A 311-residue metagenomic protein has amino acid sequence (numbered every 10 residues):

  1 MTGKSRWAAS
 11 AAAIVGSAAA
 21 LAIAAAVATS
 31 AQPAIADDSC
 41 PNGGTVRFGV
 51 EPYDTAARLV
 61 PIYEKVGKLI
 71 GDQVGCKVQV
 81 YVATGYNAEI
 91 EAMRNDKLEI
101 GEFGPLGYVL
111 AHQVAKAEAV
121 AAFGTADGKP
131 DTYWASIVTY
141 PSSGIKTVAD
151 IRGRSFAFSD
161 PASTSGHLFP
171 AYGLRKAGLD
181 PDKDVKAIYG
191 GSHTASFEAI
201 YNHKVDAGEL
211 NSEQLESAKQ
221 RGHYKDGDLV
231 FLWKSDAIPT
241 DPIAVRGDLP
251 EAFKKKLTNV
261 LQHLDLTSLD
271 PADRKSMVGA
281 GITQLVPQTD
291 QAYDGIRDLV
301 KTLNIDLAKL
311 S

Functional and structural regions predicted by a protein language model:
M1-G43, T139: Short, low-complexity disordered leader/linker segments with a strong preference for bacterial N-terminal type II
D37-G49, D54-K65, G71, I238 (+2 more regions): An extracytoplasmic/periplasmic, membrane-proximal ligand-sensing/linker region
D37-V109: Extracytoplasmic small-molecule ligand-binding "clamshell" domains of the periplasmic binding protein/Venus flytrap
Y53-A56, T125, V138-I145, S159-G166: Short coil/turn segments
G71-V82, K97, R175-G190, K225-D228 (+1 more regions): A local structural motif
N87-G101, V114-A115, A149-D150, H193-E213: Short helices/loops that flank or line small-molecule/ion binding pockets
E91-D150: Acidic, polar ligand-binding/catalytic clefts
S143, R154-A252: Pocket-lining segment of extracytoplasmic ligand-binding domains
